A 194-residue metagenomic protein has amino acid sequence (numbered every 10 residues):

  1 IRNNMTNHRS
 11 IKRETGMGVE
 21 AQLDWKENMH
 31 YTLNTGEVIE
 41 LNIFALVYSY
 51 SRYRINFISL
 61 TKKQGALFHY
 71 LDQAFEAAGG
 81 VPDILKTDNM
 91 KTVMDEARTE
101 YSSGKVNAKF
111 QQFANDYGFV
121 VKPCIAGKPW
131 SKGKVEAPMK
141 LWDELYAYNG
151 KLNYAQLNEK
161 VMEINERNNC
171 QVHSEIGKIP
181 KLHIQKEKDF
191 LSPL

Functional and structural regions predicted by a protein language model:
R2-R54, K62-H69, N115: Mobile-element integrase/transposase regions, centering on the N-terminal DNA-binding/Zn-coordinating module
R52-F57, D95, K122: Short small-residue beta-strand/loop micro-motif enriched in glycine and branched aliphatics
N56-V81, S103: Active-site beta-loop-alpha junctions of metal-dependent nucleic acid enzymes, especially the RNase H-like/DDE
G80-S102: Acidic/histidine-rich, metal-coordinating catalytic segments
D88, Y101, V121-D143: RNase H-like two-metal-ion nuclease catalytic core shared by retroviral integrases and related mobile-element nucleases
S102-A108: Charged helix-capping and loop-helix junction motifs
K109-Q111, N115-K132, K151: RNase H-like polynucleotidyl transferase catalytic core
M139-L194: Active-site-proximal acidic segments at structured loop/helix or strand boundaries that coordinate catalytic metals
